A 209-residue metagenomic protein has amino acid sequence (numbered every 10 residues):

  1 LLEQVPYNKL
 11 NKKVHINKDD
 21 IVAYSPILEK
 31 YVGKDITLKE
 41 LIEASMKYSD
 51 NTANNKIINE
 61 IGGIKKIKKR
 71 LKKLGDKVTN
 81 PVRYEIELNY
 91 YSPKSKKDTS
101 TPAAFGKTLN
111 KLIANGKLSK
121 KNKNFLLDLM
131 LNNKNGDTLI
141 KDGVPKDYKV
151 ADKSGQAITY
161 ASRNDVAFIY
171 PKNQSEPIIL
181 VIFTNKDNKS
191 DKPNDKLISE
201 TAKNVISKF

Functional and structural regions predicted by a protein language model:
L1-I16, S45, L180: Active-site SXXK
Y7, E60, I64-K65, K107-L139 (+2 more regions): Structured C-terminal helix/loop/strand segments within mature extracytoplasmic catalytic/sensor domains
K13-I27, I61-G62, E87-L88: Acidic helix-start/capping segments at beta-turn-to-alpha-helix junctions
H15, L38, Y91-K97, L126: Functional cleft and adjacent loop/helix regions within the main domain that mediate ligand binding or catalysis
K18-D20, E29, E85, T184 (+1 more regions): A mature extracytoplasmic/lumenal domain signature
I21-K56, I64: Conserved catalytic neighborhood of penicillin-recognizing serine enzymes
I21-L28, A53, K77-V82, N135-L139: Secretory-pathway/luminal and periplasmic proteins that interact with or process carbohydrate-rich
I42, N55-K117: Mid-domain, small-residue-enriched loop/turn segments at the edges of structured enzyme/sensor domains
